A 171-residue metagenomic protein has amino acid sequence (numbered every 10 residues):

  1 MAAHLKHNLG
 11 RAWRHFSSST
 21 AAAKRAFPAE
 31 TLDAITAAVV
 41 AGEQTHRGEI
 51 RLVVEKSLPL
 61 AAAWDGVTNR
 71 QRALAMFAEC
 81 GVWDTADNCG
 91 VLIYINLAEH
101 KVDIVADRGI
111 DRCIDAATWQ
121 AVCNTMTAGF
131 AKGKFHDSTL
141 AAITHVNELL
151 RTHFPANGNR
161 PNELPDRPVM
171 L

Functional and structural regions predicted by a protein language model:
A2-N157, P161, P165: Divalent-cation
